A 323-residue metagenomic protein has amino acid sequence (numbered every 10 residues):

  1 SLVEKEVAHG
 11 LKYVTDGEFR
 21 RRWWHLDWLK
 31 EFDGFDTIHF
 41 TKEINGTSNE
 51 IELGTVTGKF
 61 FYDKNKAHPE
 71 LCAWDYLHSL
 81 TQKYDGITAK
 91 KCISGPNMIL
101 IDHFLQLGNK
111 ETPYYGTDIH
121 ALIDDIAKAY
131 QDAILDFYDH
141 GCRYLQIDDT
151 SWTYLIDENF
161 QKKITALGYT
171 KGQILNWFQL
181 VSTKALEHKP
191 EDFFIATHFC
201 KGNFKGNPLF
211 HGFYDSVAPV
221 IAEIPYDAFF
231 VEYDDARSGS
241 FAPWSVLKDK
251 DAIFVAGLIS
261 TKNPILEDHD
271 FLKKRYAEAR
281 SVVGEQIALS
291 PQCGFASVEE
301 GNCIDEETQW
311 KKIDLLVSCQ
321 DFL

Functional and structural regions predicted by a protein language model:
S1-L323: Domain-level signal for soluble alpha/beta catalytic cores
